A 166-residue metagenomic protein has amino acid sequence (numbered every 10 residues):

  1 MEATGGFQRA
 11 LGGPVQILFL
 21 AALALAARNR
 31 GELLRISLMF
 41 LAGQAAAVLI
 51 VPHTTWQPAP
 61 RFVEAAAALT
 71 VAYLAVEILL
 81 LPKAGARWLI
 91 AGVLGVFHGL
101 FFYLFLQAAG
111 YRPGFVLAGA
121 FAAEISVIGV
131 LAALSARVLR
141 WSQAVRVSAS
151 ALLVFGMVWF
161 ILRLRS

Functional and structural regions predicted by a protein language model:
M1-S166: Membrane metalloprotein/metal-transporter helix-bundle signature
